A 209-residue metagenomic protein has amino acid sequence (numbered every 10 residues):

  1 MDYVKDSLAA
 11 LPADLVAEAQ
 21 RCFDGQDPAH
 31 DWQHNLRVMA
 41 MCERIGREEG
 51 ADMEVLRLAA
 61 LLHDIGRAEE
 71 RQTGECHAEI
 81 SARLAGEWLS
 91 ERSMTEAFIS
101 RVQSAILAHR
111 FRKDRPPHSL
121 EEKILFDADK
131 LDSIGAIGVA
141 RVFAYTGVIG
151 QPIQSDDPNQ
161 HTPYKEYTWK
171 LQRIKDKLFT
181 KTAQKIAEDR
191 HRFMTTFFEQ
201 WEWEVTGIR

Functional and structural regions predicted by a protein language model:
D2-S7, D24-E49, L62, Q72 (+1 more regions): Divalent metal-dependent phosphate-bond-processing catalytic cores, especially two-metal-ion Mg2+/Mn2+ enzymes that act
Y3, E18, E48, Q72-I80 (+3 more regions): Acidic catalytic motifs of isoprenoid enzymes
Y3-Q20: Short alpha-helical hairpin
P12-V16, M39, A78-G86, Q103 (+1 more regions): An amphipathic alpha-helix signature
D14, Q33, R37, E54-V55 (+3 more regions): An amphipathic alpha-helix/helix-turn recognition signal
Q20, M39, E43, G66 (+3 more regions): Amphipathic alpha-helical segments within well-ordered protein domains
M53-Q72, H77-S81, A85, R101-F111: His-Asp-centered metal-binding catalytic motifs of divalent-metal-dependent phosphohydrolases/nucleases
